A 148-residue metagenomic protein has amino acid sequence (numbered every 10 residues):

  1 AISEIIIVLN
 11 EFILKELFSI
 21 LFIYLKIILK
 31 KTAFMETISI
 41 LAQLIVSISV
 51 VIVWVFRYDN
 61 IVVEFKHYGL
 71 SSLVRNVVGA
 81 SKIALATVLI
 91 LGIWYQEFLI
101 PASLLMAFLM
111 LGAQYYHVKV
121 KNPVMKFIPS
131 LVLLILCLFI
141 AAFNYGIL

Functional and structural regions predicted by a protein language model:
I6, N10-L17, L21-V55, Q96-L148: Extended, low-polarity transmembrane helix blocks
L44, Y68-G69, S81: Short hydrophobic/aromatic segments of transmembrane alpha-helices and their interfaces
I52, L73-L91, L104: Core segments of alpha-helical transmembrane spans in multipass integral membrane proteins
F56-V74: Cytosolic, membrane-interface loops and tails of multi-pass inner-membrane proteins
